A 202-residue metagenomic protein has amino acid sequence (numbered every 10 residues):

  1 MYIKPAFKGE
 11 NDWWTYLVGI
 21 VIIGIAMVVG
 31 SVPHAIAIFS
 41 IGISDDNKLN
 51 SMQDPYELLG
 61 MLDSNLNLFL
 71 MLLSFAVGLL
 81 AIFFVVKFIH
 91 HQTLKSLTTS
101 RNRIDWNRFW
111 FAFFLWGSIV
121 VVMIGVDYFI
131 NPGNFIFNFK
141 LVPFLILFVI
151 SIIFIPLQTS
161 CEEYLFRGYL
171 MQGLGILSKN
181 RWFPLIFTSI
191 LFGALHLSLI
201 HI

Functional and structural regions predicted by a protein language model:
M1-T93: N-terminal, membrane-interfacial amphipathic/helix-forming hydrophobic leader that caps and precedes the first
F84, F88-F109, F113-F114, P132-I136: Hydrophobic transmembrane alpha-helix segments characteristic of membrane transport and insertion machinery
L97, E163, H196: Divalent metal-coordination and catalytic microenvironments
F113-G125, P156: Mid-bilayer segments of alpha-helical transmembrane spans in multi-pass integral membrane proteins that mediate
V120, P184-H196: Small-polar-interrupted transmembrane alpha-helices in polytopic inner-membrane proteins
F139-V149, L177-I186: Membrane-interfacial loop-to-helix junctions in multi-pass transporters
C161-F187: Membrane-interface helix/loop boundary segments of multi-pass membrane proteins
I200-I202: Conserved small/polar residues in nucleotide/adenosyl-binding loops
